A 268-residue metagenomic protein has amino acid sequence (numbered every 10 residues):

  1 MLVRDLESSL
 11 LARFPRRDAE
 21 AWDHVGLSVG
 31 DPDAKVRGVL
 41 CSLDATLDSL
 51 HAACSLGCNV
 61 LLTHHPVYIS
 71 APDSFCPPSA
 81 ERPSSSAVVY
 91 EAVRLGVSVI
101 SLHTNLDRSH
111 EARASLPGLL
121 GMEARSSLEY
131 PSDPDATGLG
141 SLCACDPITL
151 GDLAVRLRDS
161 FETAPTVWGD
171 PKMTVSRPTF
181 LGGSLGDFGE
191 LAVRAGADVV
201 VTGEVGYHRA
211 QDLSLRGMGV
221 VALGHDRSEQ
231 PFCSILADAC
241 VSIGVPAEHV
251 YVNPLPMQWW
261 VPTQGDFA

Functional and structural regions predicted by a protein language model:
M1-A268: Hydrophobic structural segments
